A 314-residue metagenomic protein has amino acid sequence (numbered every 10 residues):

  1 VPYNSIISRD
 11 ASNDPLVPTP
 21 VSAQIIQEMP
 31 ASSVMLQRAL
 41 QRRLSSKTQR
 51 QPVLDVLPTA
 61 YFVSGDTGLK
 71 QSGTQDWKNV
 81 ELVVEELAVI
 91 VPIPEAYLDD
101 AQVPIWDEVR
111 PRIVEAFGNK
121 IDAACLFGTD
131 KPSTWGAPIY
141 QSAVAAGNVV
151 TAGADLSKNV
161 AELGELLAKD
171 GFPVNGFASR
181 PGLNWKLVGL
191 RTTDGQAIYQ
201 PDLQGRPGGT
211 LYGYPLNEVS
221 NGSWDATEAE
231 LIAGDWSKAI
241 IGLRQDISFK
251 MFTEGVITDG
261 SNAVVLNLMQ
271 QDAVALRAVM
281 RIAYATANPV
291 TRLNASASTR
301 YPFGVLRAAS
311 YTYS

Functional and structural regions predicted by a protein language model:
V1-A23, A31-V34, S64, N267-S314: Protruding loop/beta-arch "assembly-hinge" segments enriched in small, turn-prone residues
P2-V89: Assembly/oligomerization interface modules of large self-assembling protein complexes
S45, Q141-V274, M280, Y311-S314: Extended oligomerization regions of viral-like shell subunits
Q51, I113, L276: A residue-level signal for conserved active-site and pocket-lining positions in enzyme catalytic cores
L57-A60, A88, Y97, N119 (+3 more regions): Short loop/turn segments at secondary-structure transitions that flank enzyme active sites
G65-K70, I105-V109, T193-D194, V290-R300: Short intrinsically disordered coil segments
Q71, W77-E81, E86-D170, T299-R300 (+1 more regions): Alpha-helical scaffold segments that mediate packing/assembly in large oligomeric complexes
A101, K186-G189, T286: Extracytoplasmic/secreted cell-surface and envelope-processing proteins
